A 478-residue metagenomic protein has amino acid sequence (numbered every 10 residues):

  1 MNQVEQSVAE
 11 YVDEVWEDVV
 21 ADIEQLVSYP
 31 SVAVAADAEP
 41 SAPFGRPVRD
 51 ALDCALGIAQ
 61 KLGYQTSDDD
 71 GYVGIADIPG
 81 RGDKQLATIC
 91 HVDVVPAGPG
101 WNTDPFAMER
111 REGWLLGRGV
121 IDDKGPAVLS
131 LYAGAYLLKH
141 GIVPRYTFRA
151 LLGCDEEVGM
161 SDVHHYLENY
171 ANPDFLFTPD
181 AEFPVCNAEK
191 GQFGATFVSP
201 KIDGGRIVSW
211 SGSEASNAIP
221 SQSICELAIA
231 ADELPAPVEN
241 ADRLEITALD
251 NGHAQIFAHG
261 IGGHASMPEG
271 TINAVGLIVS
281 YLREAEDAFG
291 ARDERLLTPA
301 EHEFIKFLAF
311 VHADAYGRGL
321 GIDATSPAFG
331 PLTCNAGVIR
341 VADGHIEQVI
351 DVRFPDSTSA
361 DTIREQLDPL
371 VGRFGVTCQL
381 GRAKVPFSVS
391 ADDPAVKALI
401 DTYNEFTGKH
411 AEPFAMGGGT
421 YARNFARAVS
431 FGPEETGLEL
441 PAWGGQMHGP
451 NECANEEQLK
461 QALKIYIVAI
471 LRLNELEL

Functional and structural regions predicted by a protein language model:
N2-R118, H140-P144: Acidic/His- and Gly-rich active-site-bordering loop/insert found across diverse amide/peptide-bond hydrolases
Y11, P30, A254-F257, A342 (+1 more regions): Zn-dependent metallopeptidase/amidohydrolase metal-coordination segment
P40, L297-A309, N335-R340, D351-D356 (+2 more regions): A short beta-alpha structural unit
K84-L152, V158, N169-D174, G444-Q458: Active-site metal-coordination/substrate-binding segment of hydrolases, especially metallo-dependent peptidases
V94, A265, R353-P355, G417-N424: Glycine-rich phosphate/pyrophosphate-binding beta-alpha loops
V95-R110, F197-S199, T247-A258, D401: Acidic-glycine-rich active-site phosphate/pyrophosphate-binding loop
A127-L137, Y166, I278-L282, F425 (+1 more regions): Buried hydrophobic packing segments
E157, H164-P355: Midchain, well-structured core segments that form catalytic/ion-binding scaffolds
